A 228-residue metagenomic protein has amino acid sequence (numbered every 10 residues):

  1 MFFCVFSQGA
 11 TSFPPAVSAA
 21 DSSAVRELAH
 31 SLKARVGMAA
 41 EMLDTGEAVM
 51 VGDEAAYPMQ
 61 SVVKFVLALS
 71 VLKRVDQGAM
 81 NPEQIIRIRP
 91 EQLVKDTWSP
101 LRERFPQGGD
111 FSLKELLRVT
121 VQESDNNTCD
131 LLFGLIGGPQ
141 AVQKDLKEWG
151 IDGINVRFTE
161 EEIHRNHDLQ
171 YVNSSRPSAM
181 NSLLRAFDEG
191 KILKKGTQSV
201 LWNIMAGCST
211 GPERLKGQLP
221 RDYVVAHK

Functional and structural regions predicted by a protein language model:
M1-G9: Bacterial N-terminal signal peptides
T11-P58: Beta-lactamase-like hydrolase cores
S31-R35, D44, G52-E54, Q60-V62 (+5 more regions): Extracytoplasmic
G46, P58-I88, T120, M180: Active-site SXXK
K73-L93, P139-K144, K194-Q198: Short, well-structured active-site flanking segments
L93-D130, P139: Conserved catalytic neighborhood of penicillin-recognizing serine enzymes
G109, D130-E189: Mid-domain, small-residue-enriched loop/turn segments at the edges of structured enzyme/sensor domains
P212-K228: Short, Gly/Ser/Thr-enriched beta-strand-loop segments that form substrate-interacting elements of hydrolase/peptidase
